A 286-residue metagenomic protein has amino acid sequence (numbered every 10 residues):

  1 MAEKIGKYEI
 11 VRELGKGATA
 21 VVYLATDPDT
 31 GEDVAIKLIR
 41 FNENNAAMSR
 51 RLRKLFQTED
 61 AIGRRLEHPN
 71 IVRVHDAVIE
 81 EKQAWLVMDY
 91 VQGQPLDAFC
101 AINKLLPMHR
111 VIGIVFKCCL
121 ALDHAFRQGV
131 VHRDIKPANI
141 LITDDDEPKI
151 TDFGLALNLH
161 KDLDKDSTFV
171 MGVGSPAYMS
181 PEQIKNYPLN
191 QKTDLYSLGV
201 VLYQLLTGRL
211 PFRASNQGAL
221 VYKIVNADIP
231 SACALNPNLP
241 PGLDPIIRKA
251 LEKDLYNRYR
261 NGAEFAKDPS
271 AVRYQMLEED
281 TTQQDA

Functional and structural regions predicted by a protein language model:
R40-R65: AlphaC helix of the eukaryotic protein kinase fold
A47-M48, D145-E147, T151-P181, K185: Activation segment of protein kinases
A77: Activation-segment/catalytic-loop signature of the eukaryotic protein kinase fold
E81-P95: Conserved short submotifs of the Hanks-type protein kinase catalytic core that shape the nucleotide-binding pocket
L96-L106: AlphaC helix of the protein kinase catalytic domain
I114-V115: Activation segment signature within eukaryotic-like protein kinase domains
L120-V130: Protein kinase catalytic-loop region centered on the HRD/HxD motif
S175-D280: C-terminal lobe helix-coil module of Hanks-type protein kinase domains
